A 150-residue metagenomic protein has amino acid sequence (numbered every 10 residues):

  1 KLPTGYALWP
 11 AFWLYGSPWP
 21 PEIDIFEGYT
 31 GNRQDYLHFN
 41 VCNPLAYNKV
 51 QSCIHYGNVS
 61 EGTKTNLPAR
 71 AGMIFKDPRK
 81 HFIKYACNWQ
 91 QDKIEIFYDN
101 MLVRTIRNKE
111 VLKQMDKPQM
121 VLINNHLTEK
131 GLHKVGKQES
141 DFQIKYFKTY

Functional and structural regions predicted by a protein language model:
K1-Y150: GH16 jelly-roll
